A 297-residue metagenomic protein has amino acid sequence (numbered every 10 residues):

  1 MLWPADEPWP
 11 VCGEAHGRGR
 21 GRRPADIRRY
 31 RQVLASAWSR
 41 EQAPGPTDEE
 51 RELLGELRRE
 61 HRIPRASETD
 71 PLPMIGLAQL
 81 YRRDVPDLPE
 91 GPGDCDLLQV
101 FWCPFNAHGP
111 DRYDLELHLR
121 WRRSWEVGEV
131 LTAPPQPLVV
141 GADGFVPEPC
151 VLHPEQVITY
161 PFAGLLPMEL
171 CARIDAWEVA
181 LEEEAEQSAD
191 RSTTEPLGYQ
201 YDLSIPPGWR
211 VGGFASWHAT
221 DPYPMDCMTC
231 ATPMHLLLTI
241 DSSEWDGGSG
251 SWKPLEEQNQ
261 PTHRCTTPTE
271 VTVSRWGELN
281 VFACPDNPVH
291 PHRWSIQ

Functional and structural regions predicted by a protein language model:
M1-Q297: Preference for intrinsically disordered or flexible, low-complexity segments and adjacent hinge/connector residues
